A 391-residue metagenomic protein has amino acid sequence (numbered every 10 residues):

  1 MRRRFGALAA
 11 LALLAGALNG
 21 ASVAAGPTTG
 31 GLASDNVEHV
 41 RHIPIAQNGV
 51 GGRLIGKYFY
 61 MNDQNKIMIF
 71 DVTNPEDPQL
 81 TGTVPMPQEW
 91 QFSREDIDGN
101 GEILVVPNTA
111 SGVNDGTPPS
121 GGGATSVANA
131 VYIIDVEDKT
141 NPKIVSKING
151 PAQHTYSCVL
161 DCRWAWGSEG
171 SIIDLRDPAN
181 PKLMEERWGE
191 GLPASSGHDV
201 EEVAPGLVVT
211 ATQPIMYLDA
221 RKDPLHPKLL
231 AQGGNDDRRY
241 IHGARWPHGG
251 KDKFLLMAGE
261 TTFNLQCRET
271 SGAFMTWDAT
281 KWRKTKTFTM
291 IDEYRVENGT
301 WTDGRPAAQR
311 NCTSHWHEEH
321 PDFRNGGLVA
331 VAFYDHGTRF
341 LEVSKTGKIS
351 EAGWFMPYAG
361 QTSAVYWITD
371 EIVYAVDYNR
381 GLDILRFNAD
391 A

Functional and structural regions predicted by a protein language model:
M1-L8: Bacterial N-terminal signal peptides that target proteins for export
A9, L14, L18, V23-A391: Feature marking well-ordered beta-strand scaffolds used for ligand recognition
